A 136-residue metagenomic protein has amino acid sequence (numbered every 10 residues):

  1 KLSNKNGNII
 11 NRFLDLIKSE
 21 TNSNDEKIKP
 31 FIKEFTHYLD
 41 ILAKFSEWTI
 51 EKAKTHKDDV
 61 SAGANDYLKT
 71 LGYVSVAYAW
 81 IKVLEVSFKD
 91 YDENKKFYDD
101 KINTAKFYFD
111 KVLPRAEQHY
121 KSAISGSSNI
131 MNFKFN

Functional and structural regions predicted by a protein language model:
N4-K5, L14-N136: C-terminal amphipathic alpha-helical interaction region
